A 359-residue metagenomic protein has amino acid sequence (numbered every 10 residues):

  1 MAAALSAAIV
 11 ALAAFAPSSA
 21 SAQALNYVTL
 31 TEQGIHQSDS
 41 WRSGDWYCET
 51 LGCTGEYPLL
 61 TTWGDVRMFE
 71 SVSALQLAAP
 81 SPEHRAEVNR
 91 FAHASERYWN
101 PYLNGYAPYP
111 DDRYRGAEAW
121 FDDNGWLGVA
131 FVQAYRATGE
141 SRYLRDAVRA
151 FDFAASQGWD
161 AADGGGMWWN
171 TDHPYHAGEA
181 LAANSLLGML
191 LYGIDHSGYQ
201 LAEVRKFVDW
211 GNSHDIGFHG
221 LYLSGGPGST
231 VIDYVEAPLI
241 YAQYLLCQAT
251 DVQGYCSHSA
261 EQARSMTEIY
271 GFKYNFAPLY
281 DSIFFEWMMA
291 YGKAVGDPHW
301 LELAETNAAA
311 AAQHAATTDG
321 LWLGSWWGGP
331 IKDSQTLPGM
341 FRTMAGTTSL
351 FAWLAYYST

Functional and structural regions predicted by a protein language model:
M1-L5: Bacterial N-terminal signal peptides that target proteins for export
I9-S19: C-terminal segment of classical bacterial N-terminal signal peptides
A24-D122, H176, C256, S265-T359: CBM-like carbohydrate-recognition segments
V72-L75, F131-A134, G188-L191, Q243-L246 (+2 more regions): The core hydrophobic/aromatic register in alpha-helical repeat solenoids, strongest for pentatricopeptide repeats
Q76, Y135-G139, Y192-H196, C247 (+4 more regions): Short coil/turn linking the two alpha-helices of tandem helical-hairpin repeats
R85-I194, L201-D209: Extended ligand-binding groove/face enriched in aromatic
T171, G178-N184, G188-Y192, Y199-Q248: Active-site cradle of extracellular carbohydrate-active enzymes
V235-T250, G254-Y270: Oxyanion-binding "anion nests"
